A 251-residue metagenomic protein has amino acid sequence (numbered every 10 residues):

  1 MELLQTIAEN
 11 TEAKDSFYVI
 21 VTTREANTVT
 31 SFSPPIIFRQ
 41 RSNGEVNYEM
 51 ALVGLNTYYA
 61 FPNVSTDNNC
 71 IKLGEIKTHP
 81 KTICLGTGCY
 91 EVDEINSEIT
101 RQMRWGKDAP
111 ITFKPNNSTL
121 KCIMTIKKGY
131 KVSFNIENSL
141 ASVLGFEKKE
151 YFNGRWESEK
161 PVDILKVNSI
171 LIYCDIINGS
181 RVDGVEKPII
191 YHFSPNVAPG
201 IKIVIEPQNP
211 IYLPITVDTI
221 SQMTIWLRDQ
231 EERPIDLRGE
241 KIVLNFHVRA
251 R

Functional and structural regions predicted by a protein language model:
M1-R251: The ATP-binding site of the protein kinase catalytic domain
